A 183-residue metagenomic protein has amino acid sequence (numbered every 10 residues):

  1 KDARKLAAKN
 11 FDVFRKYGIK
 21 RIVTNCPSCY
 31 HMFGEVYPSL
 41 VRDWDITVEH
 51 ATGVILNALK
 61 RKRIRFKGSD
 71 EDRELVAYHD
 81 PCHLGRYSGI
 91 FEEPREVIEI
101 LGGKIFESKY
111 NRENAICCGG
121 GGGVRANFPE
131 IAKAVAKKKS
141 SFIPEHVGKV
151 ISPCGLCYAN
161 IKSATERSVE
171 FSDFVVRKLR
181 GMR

Functional and structural regions predicted by a protein language model:
K1-R183: Iron-sulfur cluster-binding electron-transfer modules in prokaryotic oxidoreductases
